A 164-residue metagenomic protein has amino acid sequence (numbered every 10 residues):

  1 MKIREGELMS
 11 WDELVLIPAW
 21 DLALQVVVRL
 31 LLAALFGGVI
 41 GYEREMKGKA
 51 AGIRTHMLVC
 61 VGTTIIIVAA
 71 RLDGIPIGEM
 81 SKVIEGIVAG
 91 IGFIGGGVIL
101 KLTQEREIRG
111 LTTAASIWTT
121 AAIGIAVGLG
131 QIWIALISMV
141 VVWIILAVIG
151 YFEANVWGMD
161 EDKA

Functional and structural regions predicted by a protein language model:
K2-V83, L129-Q131, A135-I137, A147-A164: Alpha-helical transmembrane segments and their membrane-interface boundaries that form or gate the permeation pathway
L31-A34, I91, A115, M139-V140: Residue-level signal for the membrane-embedded core of alpha-helical transmembrane segments, especially mid-helix
L35-I40, F93-L100, G124: Hydrophobic transmembrane alpha-helices of secondary-active transporters and Na+-translocating membrane complexes
A50-T55, K101-T112: Short, amphipathic, aromatic/basic-enriched membrane-interface segments that mark the entry/exit of transmembrane
H56-V68, G90-F93, A114-V127: Small-residue-rich segments of transmembrane alpha-helices in multi-pass membrane proteins, especially helix faces
P76-I94, V98: Alpha-helical transmembrane-segment detector that highlights a single hydrophobic TM helix and its immediate
I91-G95, V141-Y151: Alpha-helical transmembrane segments and their membrane-interface exit regions
R106, A121-L136: Membrane-helix boundary connector in multi-pass membrane proteins
